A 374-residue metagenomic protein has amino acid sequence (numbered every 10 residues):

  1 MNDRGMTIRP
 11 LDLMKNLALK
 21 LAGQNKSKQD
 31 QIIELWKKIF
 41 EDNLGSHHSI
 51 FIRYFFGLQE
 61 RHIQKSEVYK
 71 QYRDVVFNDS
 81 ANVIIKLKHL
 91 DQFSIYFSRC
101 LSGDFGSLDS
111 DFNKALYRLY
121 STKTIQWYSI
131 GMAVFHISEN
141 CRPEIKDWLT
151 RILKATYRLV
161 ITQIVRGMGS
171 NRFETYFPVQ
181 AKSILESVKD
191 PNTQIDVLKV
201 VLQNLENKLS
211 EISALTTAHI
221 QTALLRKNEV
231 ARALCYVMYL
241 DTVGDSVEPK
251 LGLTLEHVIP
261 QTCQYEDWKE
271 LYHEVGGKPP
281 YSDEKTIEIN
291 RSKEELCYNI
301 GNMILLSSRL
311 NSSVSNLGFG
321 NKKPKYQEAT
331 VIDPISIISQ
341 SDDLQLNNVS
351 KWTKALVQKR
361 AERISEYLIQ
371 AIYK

Functional and structural regions predicted by a protein language model:
M1-K374: Flexible coil/loop and intrinsically disordered segments
